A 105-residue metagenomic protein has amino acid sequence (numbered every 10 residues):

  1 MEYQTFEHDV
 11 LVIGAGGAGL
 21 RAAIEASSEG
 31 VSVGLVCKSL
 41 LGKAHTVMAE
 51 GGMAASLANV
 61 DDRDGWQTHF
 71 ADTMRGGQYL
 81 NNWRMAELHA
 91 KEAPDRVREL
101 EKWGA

Functional and structural regions predicted by a protein language model:
M1, A18-R21, G52-M53, T73: Generic detector of short, locally flexible boundary/turn motifs and exposed helical patches
M1-E7: A short, basic/flexible loop-to-alpha-helix module at the beginning of a structural domain
F6, G17-G19, K38-S39, K91: Residue-level detector of functional hotspots within protein domains
H8-V10, W83-R84: Short, contiguous strand/loop micro-motifs
V10-L35: N-terminal Rossmann-like FAD-binding beta1-loop-alpha1 element of flavoenzymes
K38-A105: Conserved N-terminal/central alpha/beta ligand/cofactor-binding core
